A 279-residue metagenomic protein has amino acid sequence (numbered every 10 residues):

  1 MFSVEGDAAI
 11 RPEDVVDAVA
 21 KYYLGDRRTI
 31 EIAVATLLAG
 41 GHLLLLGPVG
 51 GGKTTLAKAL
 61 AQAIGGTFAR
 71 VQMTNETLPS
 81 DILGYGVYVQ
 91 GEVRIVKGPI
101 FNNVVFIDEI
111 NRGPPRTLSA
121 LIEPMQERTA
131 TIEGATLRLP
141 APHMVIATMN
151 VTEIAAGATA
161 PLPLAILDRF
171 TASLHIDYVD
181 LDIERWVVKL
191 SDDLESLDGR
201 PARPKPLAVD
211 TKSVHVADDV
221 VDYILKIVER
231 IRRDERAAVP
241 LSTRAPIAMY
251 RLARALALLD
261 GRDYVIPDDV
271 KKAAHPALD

Functional and structural regions predicted by a protein language model:
G6-P48: Pre-Walker A (pre-P-loop) alpha-helix and adjacent loop at the N terminus of AAA/AAA+ ATPase modules, a conserved
A18, Y22, D26, T36-G40 (+12 more regions): Conserved, well-folded catalytic cores of nucleic-acid-processing and energy-transducing macromolecular machines
G25, A33, L45, T54 (+7 more regions): Conserved RecA-like P-loop NTPase ATPase core
E31-A35, G86-I110: Conserved alpha-helical scaffold flanking the Walker A/P-loop in AAA+ ATPase domains
V34-N75: Walker A/P-loop
H42-L44, V104, M144: Residue-level preference for the first positions of well-ordered beta-strands
V89-E92, E109-T117, M125-P201, P206-S213 (+1 more regions): Canonical AAA+ ATPase core
S191-D279: Basic, amphipathic alpha-helical bundle interface domains used for macromolecular binding and assembly
